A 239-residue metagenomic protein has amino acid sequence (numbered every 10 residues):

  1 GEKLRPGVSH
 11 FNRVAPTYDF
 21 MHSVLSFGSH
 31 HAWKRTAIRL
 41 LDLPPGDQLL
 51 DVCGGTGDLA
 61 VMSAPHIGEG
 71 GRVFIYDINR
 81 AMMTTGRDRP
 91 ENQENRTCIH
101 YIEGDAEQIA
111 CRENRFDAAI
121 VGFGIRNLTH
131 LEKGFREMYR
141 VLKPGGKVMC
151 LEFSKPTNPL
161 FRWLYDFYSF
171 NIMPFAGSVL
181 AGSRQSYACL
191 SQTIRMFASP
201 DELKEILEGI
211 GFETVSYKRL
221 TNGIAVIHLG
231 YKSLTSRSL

Functional and structural regions predicted by a protein language model:
E2-P6, L151-I206, I210, S216: C-terminal alpha-helical "lid/dimerization" subdomain adjacent to the S-adenosyl-L-methionine
Y18, A119-I120: Hydrophobic beta-strand segment of the Class I
F27-D47, M62: Conserved alpha-helix/loop element of class I SAM-dependent methyltransferases that forms part of the SAM/SAH-binding
P45-G46, E69-G70, L142-K147: Short glycine-dipeptide loop
Q48-Q108: Class I SAM-dependent methyltransferase SAM/SAH-binding core
E107-A119: A short acidic, Gly/Pro-enriched loop at the edge of an enzyme's catalytic core that lines a small-molecule cofactor
E132-P144: A short glycine-rich, Lys/Arg-flanked "PGG" loop and its adjoining helix->strand segment in the class I
K204, I210-L239: Core SAM-dependent methyltransferase catalytic element
